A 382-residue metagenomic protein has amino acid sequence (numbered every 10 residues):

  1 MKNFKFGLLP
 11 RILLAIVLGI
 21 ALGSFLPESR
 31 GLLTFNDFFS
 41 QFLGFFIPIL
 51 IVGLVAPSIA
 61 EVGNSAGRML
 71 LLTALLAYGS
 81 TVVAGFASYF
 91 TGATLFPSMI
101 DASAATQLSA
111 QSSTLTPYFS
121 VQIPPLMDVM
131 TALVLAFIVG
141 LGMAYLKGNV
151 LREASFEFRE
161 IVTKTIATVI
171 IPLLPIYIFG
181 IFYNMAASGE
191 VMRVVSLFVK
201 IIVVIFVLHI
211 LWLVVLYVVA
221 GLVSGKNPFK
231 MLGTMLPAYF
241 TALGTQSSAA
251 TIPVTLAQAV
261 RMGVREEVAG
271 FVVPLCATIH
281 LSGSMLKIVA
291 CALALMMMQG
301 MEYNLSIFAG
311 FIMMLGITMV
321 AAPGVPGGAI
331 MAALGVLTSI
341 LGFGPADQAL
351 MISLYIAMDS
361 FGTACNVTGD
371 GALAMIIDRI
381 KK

Functional and structural regions predicted by a protein language model:
K2-E28, D37-L43, R68-F229: Signature of multi-pass transmembrane helix bundles
G31, F35, G67, L71 (+4 more regions): Membrane-water interface of transmembrane alpha-helices in multipass transporters/channels
L33-G44, E153-T168, G233-T241, A257-R261 (+3 more regions): Short amphipathic alpha-helical coupling elements at transmembrane boundaries
L50, L173, S247-T255, M285-A290 (+2 more regions): Transmembrane helix boundary and interhelical junction motifs in multipass membrane proteins
A60-R68, P97, A144-N149, S188 (+5 more regions): Juxtamembrane helix-boundary/capping and inter-helix hinge elements in multi-pass membrane proteins
T73-V82, R159-V162, F198-V215, T234-A242 (+2 more regions): Small-residue-enriched core segments of transmembrane alpha-helices in multipass membrane transport and channel
I100, A105, V289-K382: Transmembrane alpha-helical segments and their short flanking loops that form helix-hairpins/helix-helix interfaces
T241-M319, A374, K381-K382: Helix-loop-helix junctions within the multi-pass membrane cores of secondary transporters/permeases
